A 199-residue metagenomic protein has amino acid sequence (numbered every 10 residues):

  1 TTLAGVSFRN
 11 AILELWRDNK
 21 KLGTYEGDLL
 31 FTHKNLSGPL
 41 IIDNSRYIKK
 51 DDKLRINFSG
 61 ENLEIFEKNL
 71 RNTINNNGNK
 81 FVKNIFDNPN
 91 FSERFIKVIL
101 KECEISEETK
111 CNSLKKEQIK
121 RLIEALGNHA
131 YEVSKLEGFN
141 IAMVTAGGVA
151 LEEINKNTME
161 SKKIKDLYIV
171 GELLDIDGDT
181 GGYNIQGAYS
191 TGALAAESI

Functional and structural regions predicted by a protein language model:
T1-L114: An anion/pyrophosphate-binding glycine-rich loop and adjacent beta-alpha core in soluble alpha-beta enzymes
S37-L40, V149-A150, L173, T180-N184: Gly/Ser/Thr-rich beta-alpha loop segments that engage phosphate groups in nucleotides
I41, K120-I123, G127, Y189-E197: Predominant activation on well-ordered alpha-helical scaffold segments within soluble catalytic domains
N44-Y47, K156-N157, T191: N-terminal low-complexity, intrinsically disordered patches enriched in charged
D51, A146, G187-A188: Residue-level signature of transmembrane alpha-helix interfaces in integral membrane proteins
F58-S59, V82-F86, E153, S161-K162 (+1 more regions): Short, surface-exposed, polar/charged, turn-prone segments marking secondary-structure boundaries
V98-D177: A glycine-rich dinucleotide-binding beta-alpha-beta segment and adjacent secondary-structure elements that constitute
D175-I199: A conserved FAD-binding loop/helix module that cradles the flavin
